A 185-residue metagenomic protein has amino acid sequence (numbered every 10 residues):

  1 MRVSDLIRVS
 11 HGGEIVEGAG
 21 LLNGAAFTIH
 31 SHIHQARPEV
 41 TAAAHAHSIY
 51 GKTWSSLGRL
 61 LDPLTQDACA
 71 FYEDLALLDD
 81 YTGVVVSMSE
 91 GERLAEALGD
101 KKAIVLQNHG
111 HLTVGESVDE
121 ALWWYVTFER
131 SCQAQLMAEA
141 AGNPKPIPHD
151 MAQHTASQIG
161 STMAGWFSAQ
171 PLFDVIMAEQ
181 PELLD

Functional and structural regions predicted by a protein language model:
M1-D185: Glycine-rich flexible loops
